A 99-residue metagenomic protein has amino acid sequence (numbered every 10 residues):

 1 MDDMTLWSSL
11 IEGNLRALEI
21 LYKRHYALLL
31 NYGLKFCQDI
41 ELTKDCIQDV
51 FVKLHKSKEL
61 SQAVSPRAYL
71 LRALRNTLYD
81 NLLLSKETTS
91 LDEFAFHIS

Functional and structural regions predicted by a protein language model:
M1-L28: N-terminal module of bacterial RNA polymerase sigma factors
A17, L42, Y69: Two-component histidine kinase catalytic core, primarily the HATPase_c
Y22-I40: Amphipathic, Lys/Arg- and hydrophobic-enriched alpha-helical face
K23-A27, Q48, R75, L84: ATP/adenylate-binding site constellation spanning eukaryotic-like Ser/Thr protein kinases, ABC-transporter
N31, D45-V52, K56, V64-N76: Structural recognition of an alpha-helix C-terminal capping motif at a helix-to-coil junction
R72-D92: Arg/Lys-rich amphipathic alpha helix in sigma70-family domain 2
E93-S99: Short, intrinsically disordered, charge-balanced linker/junction segments flanking boundaries in proteins
